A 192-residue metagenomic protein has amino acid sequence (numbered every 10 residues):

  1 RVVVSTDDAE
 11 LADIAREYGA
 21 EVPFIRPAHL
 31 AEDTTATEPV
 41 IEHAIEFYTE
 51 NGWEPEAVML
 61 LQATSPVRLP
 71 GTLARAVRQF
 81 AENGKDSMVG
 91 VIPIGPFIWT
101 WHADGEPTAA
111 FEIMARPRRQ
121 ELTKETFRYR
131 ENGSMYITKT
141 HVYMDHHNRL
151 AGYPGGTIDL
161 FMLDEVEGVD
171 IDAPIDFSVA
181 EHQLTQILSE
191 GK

Functional and structural regions predicted by a protein language model:
R1-V3, V166-E167: Short active-site oxyanion
V2-T6, G90-V91: Short internal beta-strands
V3, A9-M59, V67-G71, R75: Short phosphate-binding loop-to-helix
V4-T6, I137, I171: Short beta-strand scaffold positions
A12, V142-M144, F177: A generic structural signal for short hydrophobic patches within well-formed alpha-helices
H29-D33, P96-F97, V166-V169: A short acidic, often aromatic-flanked loop/helix-cap motif at beta-alpha or helix-coil junctions that lines enzyme
T37-P39, H43, A57, S65-P154 (+1 more regions): Conserved core of the sugar-phosphate nucleotidyltransferase
N148-V169, P174-S178, Q183-S189: Catalytic donor-sugar/metal-binding loop of nucleotide-sugar-dependent glycosyltransferases
